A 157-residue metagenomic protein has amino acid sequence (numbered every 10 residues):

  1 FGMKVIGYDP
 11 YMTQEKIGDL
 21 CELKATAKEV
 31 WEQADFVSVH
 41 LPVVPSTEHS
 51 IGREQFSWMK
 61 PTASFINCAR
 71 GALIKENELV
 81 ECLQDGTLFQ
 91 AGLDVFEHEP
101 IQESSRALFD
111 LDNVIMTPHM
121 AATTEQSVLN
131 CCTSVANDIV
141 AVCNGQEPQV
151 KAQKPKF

Functional and structural regions predicted by a protein language model:
F1-K4: Conserved anion/nucleotide-ligand pocket segment
G7: Conserved SAM-binding motif I beta-strand of class I
P10-R106: Rossmann-like adenosine-cofactor binding region
T62-S64, C68-F157: Rossmann-like dinucleotide-binding domain for NAD(H)/NADP(H)
